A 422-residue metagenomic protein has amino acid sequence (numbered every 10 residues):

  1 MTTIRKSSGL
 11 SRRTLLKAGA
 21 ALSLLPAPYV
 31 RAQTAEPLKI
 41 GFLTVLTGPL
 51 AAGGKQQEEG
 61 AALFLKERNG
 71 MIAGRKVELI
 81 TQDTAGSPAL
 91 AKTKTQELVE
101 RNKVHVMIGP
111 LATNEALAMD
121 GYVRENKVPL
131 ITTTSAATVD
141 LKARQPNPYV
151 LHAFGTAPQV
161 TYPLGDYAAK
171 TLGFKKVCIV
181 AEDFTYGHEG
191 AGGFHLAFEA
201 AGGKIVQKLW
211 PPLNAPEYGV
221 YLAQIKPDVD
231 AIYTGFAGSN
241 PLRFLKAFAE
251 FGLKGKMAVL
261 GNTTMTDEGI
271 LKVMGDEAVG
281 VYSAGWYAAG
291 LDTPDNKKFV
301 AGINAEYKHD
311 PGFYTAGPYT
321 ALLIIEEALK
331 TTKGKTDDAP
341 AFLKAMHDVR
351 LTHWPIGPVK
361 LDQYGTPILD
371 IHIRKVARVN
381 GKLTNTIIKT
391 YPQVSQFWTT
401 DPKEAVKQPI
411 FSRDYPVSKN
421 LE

Functional and structural regions predicted by a protein language model:
M1-L10, T14-A27: N-terminal secretory signal peptides
P28-V45: C-terminal segment of N-terminal export signals and the immediately downstream linker at the start of the mature
G41-G60, Q82-A89, L111-A112, V180-H188 (+3 more regions): Extracytoplasmic "Venus flytrap"
A52-Q57, E67, M71-L141, A153 (+2 more regions): Beta-alpha junction/loop-to-helix N-cap segments that form part of ligand/metal-binding clefts
V104-L209, K256-Y282: Extracytoplasmic ligand/sensor domains, especially the bilobed periplasmic-binding protein
T113-R124, D230-G252, A321: Hydrophobic alpha-helical
G192-G193, R243, G290-V349: Extracellular/periplasmic ligand-binding modules, especially the Venus flytrap/periplasmic-binding
R350-E422: Solvent-exposed, acidic/polar segments of extracytosolic/periplasmic ligand-binding ectodomains
